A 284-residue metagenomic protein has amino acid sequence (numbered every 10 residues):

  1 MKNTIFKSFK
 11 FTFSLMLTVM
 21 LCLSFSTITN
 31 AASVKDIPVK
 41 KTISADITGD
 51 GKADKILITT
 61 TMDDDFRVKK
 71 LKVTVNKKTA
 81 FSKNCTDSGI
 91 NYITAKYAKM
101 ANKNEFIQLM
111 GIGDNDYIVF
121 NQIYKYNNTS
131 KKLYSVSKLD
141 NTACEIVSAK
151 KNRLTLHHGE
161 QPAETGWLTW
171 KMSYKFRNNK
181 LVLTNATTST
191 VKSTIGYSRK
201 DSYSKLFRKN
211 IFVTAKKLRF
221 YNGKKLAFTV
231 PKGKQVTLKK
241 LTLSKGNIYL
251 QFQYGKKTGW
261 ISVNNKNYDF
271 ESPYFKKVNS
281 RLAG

Functional and structural regions predicted by a protein language model:
M1-A31: Sec-dependent N-terminal signal peptides of Gram-positive bacterial secreted proteins and lipoproteins
T29-A45, A53, S193-R199: N-terminal, intrinsically disordered, polar/charged segments of Gram-positive cell-envelope systems that serve as
P38, A45-I56, D64, A98-Q108 (+1 more regions): Acidic, glycine-anchored loop motifs typical of Ca2+
T61-D65, I112-N115, Q161-G166, L226-A227 (+1 more regions): Short consensus segments that form the blades of beta-propeller domains, in both extracellular/periplasmic
V68-V73: Beta-propeller domains
A80-T86, Y134-S137: A short beta-strand motif characteristic of beta-propeller blades
Y92-Q122, S130-R208: Short aromatic loop motif centered on NTY/YTY
G196-N247, Q253, K257-T258, N264-G284: Beta-loop motif signature
